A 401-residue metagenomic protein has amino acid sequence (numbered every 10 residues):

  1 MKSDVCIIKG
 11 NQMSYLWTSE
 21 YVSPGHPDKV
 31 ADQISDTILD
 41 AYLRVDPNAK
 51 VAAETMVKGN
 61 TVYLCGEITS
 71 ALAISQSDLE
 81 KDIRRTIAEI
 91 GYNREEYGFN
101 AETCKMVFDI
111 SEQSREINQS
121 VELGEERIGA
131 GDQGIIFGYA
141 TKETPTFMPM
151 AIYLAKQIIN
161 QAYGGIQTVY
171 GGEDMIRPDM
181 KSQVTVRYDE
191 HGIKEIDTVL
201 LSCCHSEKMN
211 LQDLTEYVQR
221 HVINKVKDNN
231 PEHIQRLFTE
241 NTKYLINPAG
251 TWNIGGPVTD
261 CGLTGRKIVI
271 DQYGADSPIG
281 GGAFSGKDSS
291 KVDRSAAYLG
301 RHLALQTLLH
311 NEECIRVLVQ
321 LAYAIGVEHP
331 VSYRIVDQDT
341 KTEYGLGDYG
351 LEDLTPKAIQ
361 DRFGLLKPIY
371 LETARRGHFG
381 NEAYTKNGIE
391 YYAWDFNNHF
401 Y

Functional and structural regions predicted by a protein language model:
G10-A52, V169: N-terminal, positively charged regions that mediate nucleic acid binding
T18-V22, K81, A88-G255, G380: Glycine-rich, mobile lid/loop segments that gate access to catalytic sites or pores
V22, H26-P27, A31, G129-T144 (+3 more regions): Conserved phosphate/anionic-ligand binding catalytic regions in large, soluble enzymes, centered on
P24-R44, A140, T144-N160, K287-E312: Alpha-helical support elements that line or immediately flank enzyme active sites and cofactor-binding pockets
A49-A53, M180-V186, T242-I246, C314-A324: A short glycine-rich, hydrophobically flanked beta-strand micro-motif that places a catalytic Asp/Glu for divalent metal
A52-A71, I325-V327: Short, charge-patterned binding micro-sites
K58, C314-Y401: Internal helix-turn-beta structural module
M209-R301, T307-L308: Glycine-rich anion/phosphate-binding loop at the beta-strand->alpha-helix junction
